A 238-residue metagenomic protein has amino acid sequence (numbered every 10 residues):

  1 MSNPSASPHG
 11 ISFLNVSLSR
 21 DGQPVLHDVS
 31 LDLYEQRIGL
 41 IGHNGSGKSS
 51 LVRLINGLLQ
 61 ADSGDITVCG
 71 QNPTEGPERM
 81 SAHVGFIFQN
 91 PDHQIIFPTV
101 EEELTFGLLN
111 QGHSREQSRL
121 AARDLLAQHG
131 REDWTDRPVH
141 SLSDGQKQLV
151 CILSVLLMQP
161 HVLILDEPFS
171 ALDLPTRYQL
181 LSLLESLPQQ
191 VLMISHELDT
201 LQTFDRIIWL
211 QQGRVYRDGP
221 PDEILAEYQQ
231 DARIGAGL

Functional and structural regions predicted by a protein language model:
I11, V25-L26: Conserved structural motif at the start of ABC-family nucleotide-binding domains
N56: Helix-to-loop junction immediately C-terminal to a conserved catalytic motif
G64-E75, M80: Conserved ABC transporter NBD signature motif
E116-W134: Conserved ABC ATPase "signature" region
P138-L142, Q146: Conserved ABC ATPase signature
L163-E167: Catalytic Walker B motif of ABC-type/P-loop ATPase nucleotide-binding domains
R214-G237: Conserved beta-strand-loop-alpha-helix hinge in the C-terminal portion of ABC ATPase nucleotide-binding domains
